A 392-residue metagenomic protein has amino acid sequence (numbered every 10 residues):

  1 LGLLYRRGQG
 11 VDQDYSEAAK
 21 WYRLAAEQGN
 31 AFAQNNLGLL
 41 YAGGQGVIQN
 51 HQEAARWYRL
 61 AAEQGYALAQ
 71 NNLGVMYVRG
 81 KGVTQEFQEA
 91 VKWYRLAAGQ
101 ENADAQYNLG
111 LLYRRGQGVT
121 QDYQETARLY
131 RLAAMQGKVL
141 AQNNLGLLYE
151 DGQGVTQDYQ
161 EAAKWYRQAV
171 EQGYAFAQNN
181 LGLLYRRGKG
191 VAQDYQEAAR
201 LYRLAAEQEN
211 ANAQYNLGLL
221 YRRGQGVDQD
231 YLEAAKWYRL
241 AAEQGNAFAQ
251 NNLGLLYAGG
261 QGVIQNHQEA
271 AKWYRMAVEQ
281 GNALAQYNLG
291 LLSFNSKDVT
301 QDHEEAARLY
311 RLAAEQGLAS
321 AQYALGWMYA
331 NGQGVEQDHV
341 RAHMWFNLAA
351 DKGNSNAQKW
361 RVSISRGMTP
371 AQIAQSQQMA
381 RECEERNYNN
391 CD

Functional and structural regions predicted by a protein language model:
L1-L4, D392: N-terminal segments that cap or nucleate solenoid repeat domains
L3-R7, N36-G43, N72-R79, N108-R115 (+7 more regions): Hydrophobic face of amphipathic alpha-helices that form TPR/SEL1-like repeat modules and related alpha-solenoid
R7-Q9, D14, Y22, E27-N30 (+35 more regions): Short helix-capping/linker turns of helical repeat alpha-solenoids
K20, N35, N71, Y107 (+12 more regions): TPR/TPR-like alpha-solenoid signature
N356-D392: Terminal, low-structured helical/coil segments at or just beyond the last alpha-helical repeat
